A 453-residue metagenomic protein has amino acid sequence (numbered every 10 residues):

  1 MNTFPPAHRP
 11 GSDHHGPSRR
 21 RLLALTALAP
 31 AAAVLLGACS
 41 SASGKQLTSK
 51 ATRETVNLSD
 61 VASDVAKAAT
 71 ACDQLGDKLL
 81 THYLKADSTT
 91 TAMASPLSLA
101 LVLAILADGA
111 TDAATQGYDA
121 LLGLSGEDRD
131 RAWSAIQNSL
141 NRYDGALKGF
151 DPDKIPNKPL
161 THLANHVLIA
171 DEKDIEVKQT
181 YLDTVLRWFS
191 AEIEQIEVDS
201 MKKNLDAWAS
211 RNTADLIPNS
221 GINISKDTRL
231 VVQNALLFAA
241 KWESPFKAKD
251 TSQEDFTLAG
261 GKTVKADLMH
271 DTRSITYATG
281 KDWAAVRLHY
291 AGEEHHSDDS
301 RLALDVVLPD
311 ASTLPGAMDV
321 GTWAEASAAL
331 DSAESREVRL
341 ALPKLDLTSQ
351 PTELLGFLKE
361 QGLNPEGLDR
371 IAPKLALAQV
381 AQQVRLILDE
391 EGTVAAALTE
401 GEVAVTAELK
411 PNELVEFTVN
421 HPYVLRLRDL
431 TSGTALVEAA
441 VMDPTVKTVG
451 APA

Functional and structural regions predicted by a protein language model:
M1-P17, A27-L36: N-terminal secretory signal peptides
S40-A42: Bacterial signal peptide processing site
G44-D73: N-terminal low-complexity, Pro/Thr/Ser-rich intrinsically disordered segments that act as propeptides or flexible
R53, D108-A146, F256-L258: Active-site-surrounding "flap" and adjacent substrate/cofactor-binding loops of secreted or lumenal enzymes, prototyped
D130, I136-L302, S335-L409: Non-catalytic, conformational "gating/processing" segments within enzyme and secreted inhibitor domains
P309-E334: Internal alpha/beta scaffold segment
E390-A453: C-terminal soluble interaction/assembly domains
